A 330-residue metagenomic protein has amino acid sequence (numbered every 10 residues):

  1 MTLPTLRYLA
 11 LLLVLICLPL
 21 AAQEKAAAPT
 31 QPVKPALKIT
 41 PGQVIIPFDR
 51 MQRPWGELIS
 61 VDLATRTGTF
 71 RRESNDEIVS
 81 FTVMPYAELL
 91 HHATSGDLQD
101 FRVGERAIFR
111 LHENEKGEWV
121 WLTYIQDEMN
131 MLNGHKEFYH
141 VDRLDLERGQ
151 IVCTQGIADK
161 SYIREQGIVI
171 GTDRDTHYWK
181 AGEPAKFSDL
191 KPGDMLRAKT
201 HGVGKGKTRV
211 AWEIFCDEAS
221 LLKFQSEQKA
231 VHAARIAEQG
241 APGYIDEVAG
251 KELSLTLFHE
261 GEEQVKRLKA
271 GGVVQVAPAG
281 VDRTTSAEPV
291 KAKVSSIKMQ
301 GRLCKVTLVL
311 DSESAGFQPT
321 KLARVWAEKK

Functional and structural regions predicted by a protein language model:
M1-A10: Bacterial N-terminal signal peptides that target proteins for export
L13-A22: Hydrophobic h-region of N-terminal signal peptides that target proteins for export in Gram-negative bacteria
A21-Y86, H91-D173, W179-K330: Short, flexible, surface-exposed loop segments at domain boundaries
